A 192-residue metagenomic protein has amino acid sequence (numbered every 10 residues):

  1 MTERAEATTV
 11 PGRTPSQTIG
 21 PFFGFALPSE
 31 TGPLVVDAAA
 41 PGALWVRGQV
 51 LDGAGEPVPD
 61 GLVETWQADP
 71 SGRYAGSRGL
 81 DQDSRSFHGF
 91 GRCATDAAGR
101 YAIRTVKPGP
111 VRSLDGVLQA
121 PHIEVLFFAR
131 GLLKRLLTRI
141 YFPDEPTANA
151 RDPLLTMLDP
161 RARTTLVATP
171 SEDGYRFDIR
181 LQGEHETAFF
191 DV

Functional and structural regions predicted by a protein language model:
M1-V192: Beta-strand-dominated extracellular/periplasmic modules and repeats in secreted or surface-exposed proteins
